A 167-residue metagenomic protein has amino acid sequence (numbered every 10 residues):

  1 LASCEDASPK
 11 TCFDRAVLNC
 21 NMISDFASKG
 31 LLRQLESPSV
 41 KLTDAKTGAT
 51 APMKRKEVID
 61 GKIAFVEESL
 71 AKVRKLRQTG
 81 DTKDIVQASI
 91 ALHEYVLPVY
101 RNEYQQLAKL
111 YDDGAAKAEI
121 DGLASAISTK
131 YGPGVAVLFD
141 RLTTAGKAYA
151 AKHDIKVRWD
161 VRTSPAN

Functional and structural regions predicted by a protein language model:
C4-D60, I155-N167: Immediate post-signal-peptide N-terminus of mature secreted/exported proteins
E5-S8, A51, V58, F65 (+4 more regions): Non-membrane alpha-helical secondary structure
R15-F26, V58-E68, K72, A88-N102 (+4 more regions): Charged, amphipathic alpha-helical oligomerization/scaffolding segments
K46-I59, Q78-G80, V86, S128-G132: Second-shell loop/turn segments in exported
E68-A91, Q106, L110-Y111: Short, solvent-exposed, charged loop/turn and helix-capping segments that join or cap alpha-helices on peripheral
N102-N167: A charged, solvent-exposed segment within the mature domains of Sec-exported extracytoplasmic proteins
